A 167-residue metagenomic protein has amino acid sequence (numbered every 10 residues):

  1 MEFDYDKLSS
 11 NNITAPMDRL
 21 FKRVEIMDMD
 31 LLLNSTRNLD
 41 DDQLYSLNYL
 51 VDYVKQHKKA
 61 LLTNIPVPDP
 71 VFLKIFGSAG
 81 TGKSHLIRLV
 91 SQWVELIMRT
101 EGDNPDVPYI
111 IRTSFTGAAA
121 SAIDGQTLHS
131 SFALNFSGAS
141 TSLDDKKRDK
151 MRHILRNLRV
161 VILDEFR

Functional and structural regions predicted by a protein language model:
M1-R167: Conserved ATP-binding/catalytic motifs of P-loop helicase motor domains
